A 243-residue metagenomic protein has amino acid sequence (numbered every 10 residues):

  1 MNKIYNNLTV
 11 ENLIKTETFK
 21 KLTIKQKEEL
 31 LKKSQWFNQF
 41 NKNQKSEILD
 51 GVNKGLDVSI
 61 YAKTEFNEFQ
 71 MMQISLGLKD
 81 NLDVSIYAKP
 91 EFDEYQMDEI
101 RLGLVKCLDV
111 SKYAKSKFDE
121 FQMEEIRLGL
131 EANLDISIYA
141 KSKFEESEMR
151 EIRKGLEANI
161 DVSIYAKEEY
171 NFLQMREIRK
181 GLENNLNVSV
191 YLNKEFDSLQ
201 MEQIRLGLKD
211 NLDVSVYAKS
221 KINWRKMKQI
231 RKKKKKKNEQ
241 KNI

Functional and structural regions predicted by a protein language model:
M1-I243: General marker for long, soluble alpha-helical cores
